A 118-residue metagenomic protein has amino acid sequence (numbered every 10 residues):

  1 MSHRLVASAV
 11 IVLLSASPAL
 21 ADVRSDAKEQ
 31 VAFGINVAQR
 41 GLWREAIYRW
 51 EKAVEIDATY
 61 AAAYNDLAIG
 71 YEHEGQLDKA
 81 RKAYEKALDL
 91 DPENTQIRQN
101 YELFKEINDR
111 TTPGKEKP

Functional and structural regions predicted by a protein language model:
A27-K28, A61-A62, T95-Q96: Helix-start (N-cap) detector for alpha-helical repeat units in TPR-like alpha-solenoids, especially tetratricopeptide
Q39-R40, H73, L103-R110: Register position in tetratricopeptide repeats
K52-E55, L88-D89: Conserved structural position within tetratricopeptide repeats
